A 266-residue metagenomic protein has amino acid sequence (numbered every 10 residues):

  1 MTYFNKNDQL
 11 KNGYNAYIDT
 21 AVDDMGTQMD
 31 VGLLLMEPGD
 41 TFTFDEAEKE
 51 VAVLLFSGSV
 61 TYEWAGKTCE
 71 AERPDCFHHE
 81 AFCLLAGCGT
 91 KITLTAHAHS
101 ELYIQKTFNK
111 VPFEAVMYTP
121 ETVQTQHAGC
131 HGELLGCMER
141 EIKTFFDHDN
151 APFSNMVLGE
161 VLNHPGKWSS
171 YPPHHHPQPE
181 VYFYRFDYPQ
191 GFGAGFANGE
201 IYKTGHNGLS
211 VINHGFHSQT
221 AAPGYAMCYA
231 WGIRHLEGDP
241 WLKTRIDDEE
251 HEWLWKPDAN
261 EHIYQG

Functional and structural regions predicted by a protein language model:
M1-T43, E50-S57, H251-G266: Hydrophobic, proline/glycine-rich low-complexity stretches
L10-T43, G132-V181: A short glycine-rich, His/Asp/Glu-containing loop-to-beta-strand
D30-T95: Extended, compositionally biased flexible segments
V31-L35, C83-L85, I104, L158-L162 (+3 more regions): Conserved hydrophobic/aromatic beta-strand scaffold that supports enzyme active sites
A47-T68, P165-G166, Y171, P177-L209 (+3 more regions): Glycine- and acidic-residue-biased ligand/ion/polar-headgroup-sensing regions
F77-H97, T107, K203-Y225, G232-R234: Conserved metal-binding segment of the jelly-roll/cupin
C88, A96, I104-N109, F146-H148 (+3 more regions): Short, structured patches in soluble enzyme cores that scaffold and shape functional sites
S100-E141, F196, A230-G266: Double-stranded beta-helix
